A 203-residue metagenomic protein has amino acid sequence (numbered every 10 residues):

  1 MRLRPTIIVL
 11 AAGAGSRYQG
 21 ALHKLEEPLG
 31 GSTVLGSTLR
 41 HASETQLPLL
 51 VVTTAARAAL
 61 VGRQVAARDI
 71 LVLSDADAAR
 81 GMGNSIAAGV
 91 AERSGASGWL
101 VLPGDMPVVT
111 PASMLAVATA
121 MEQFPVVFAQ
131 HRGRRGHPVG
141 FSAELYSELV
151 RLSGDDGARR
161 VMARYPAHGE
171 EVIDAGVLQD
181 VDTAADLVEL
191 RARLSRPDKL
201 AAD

Functional and structural regions predicted by a protein language model:
M1-I7, S153-D203: Conserved alpha/beta core of the MobA/IspD/sugar-nucleotide pyrophosphorylase nucleotidyltransferase superfamily
R2-R135, P166-I173: Nucleotide and nucleotide-moiety/phosphate-recognizing core
P28, V108, G140, D180-V181: Short aromatic/basic micro-patch
A87-G89, S147-L149, V177: Short beta-strand and adjoining strand-loop segment in the mid-core of the Rossmann-like NAD(P)-dependent dehydrogenase
M114, L145-L149, L187: A generic structural signal for short hydrophobic patches within well-formed alpha-helices
A129, P138, Q179: Glycine- and other small-residue-rich loops at beta-strand/loop junctions that grip anionic moieties
R134-Y165: Short, glycine-/small-residue-rich phosphate/pyrophosphate-handling segment
